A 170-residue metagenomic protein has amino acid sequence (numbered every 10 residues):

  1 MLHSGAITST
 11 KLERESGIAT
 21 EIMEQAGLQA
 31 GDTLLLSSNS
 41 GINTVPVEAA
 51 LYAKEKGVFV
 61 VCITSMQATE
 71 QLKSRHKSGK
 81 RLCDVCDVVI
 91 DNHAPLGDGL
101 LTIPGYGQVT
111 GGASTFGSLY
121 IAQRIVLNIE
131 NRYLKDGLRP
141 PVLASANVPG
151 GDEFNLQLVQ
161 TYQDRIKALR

Functional and structural regions predicted by a protein language model:
M1-V126: Glycine-rich phosphate-binding loops that contact phosphosugars or nucleotide phosphates
P104-R170: YjeF_N-associated NAD(P)HX repair module
